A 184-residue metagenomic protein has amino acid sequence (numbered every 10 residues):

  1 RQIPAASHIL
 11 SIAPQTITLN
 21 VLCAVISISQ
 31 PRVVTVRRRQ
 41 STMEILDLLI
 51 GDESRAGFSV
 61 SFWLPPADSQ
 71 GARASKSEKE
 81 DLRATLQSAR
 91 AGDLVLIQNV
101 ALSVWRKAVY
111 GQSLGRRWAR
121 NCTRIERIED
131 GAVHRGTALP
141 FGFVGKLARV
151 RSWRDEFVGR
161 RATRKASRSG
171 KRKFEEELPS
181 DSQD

Functional and structural regions predicted by a protein language model:
R1-D184: Single-stranded nucleic acid-binding proteins centered on OB/S1-type folds and their adjacent low-complexity
